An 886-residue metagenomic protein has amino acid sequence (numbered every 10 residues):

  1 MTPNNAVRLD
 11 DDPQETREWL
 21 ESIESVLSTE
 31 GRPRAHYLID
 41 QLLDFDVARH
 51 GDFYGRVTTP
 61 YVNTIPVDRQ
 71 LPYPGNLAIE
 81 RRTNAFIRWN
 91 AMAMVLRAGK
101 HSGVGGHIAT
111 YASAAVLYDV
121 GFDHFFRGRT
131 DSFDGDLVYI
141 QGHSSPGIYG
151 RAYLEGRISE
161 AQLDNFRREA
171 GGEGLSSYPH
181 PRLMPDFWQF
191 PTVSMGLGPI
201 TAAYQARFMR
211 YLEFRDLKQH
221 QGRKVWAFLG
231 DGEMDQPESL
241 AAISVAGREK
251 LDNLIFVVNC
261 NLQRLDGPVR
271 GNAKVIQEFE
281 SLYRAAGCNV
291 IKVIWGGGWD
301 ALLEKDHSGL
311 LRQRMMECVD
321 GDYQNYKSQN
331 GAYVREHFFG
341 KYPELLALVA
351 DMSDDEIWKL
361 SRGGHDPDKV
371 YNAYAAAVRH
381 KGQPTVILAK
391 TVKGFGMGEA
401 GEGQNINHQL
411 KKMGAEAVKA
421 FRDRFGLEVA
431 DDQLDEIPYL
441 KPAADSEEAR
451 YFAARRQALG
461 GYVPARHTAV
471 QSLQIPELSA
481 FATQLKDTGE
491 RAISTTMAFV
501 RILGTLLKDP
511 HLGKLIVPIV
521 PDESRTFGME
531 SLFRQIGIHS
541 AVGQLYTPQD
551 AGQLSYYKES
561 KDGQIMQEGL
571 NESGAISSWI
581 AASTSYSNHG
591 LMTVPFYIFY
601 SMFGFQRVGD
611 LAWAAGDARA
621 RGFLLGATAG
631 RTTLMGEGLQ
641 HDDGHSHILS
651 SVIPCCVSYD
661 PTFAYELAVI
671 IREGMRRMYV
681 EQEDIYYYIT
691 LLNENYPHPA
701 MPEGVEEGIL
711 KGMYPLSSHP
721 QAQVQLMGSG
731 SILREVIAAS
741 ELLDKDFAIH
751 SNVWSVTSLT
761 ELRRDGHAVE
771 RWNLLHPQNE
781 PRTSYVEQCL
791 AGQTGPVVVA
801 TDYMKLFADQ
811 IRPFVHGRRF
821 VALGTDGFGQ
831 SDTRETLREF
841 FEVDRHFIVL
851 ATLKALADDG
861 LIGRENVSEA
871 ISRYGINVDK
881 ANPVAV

Functional and structural regions predicted by a protein language model:
T2, R168-P191, Y211-G222, L240-L440 (+6 more regions): Thiamine diphosphate
T2-E155, F421, A492-D509, G513 (+1 more regions): N-terminal amphipathic, basic-rich helices that act as targeting or association modules
N5, S22-S25, P72-E80, L96-G106 (+14 more regions): Glycine- and acidic
R69-Q70, P74-I87, A91-H101, H107-E249 (+6 more regions): Cofactor-binding active-site loop characterized by glycine-rich and histidine/acidic residues
Q70-A91, Y111, F126-R129, D136-L137 (+9 more regions): Non-catalytic terminal/interface segments that mediate subunit docking, oligomerization, and allosteric communication
V225, G230-E233, C260, T391 (+3 more regions): Active-site metal-binding loops of divalent metal-dependent hydrolases
A227-F228, F256, I519, L625 (+2 more regions): Residue-level marker for buried hydrophobic side chains located in beta-strands that build the well-ordered beta-sheet
A227-F228, M234, D610-R631, G636: A structural-propensity feature for long, helix-poor, extended segments
